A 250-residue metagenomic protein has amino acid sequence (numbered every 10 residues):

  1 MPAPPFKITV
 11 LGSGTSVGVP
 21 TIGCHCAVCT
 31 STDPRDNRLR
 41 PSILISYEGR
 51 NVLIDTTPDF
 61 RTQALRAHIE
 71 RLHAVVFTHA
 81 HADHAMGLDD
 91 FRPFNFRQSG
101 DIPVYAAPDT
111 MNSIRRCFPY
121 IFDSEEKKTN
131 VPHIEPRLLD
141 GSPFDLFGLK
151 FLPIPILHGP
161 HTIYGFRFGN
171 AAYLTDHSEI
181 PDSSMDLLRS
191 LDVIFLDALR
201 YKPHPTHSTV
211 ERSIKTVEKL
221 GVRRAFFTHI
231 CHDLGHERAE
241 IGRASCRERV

Functional and structural regions predicted by a protein language model:
M1-L174, S183, R238-R247: Binuclear metal-dependent hydrolase catalytic cores
L139, I156, A198, I230 (+1 more regions): Hydrophobic pocket-lining residues within nucleotide cofactor-binding pockets
E179-R247: Cap/insert and terminal regions of metallo-dependent hydrolase folds
